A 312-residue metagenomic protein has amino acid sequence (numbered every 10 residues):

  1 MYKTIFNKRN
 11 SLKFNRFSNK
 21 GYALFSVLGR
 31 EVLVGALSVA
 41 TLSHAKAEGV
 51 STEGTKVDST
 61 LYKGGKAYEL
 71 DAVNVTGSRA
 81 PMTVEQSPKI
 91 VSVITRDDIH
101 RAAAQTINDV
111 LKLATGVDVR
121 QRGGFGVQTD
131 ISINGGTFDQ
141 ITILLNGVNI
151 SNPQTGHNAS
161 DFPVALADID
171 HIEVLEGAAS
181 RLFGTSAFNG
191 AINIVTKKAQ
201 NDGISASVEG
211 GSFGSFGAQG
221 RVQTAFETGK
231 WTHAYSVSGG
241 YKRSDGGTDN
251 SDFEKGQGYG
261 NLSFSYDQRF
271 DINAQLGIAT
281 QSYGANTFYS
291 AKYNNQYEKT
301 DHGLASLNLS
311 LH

Functional and structural regions predicted by a protein language model:
Y68-H100, D130, Y259: N-terminal periplasmic "start-of-domain" segments of outer-membrane beta-barrel proteins
T83, N108, K112-V148, D170: Extracytoplasmic beta-strand/coil segments of soluble accessory domains associated with Gram-negative outer-membrane
V91, I99, L111, I172-E173 (+1 more regions): Non-catalytic regulatory/gating segments with a bias toward low-complexity or hydrophobic composition
L111, I192, I204-V208, Y235-G239 (+3 more regions): Membrane-embedded beta-strand positions of outer-membrane beta-barrel proteins
D130, V148-E176, I194-K197: Short acidic/polar hinge/loop motifs at secondary-structure boundaries that mediate gating or recognition
F138, A199, F226-W231, S265-R269 (+1 more regions): Outer-membrane beta-barrel channels and translocator barrels
A191, T196-F226, S238-G239, S244-S251: Short strand-turn segments of transmembrane beta-barrel domains in outer membranes, especially the first one or two
S244-S251, K255, R269-H312: Flexible loop and strand-edge segments within Gram-negative outer membrane beta-barrel domains
